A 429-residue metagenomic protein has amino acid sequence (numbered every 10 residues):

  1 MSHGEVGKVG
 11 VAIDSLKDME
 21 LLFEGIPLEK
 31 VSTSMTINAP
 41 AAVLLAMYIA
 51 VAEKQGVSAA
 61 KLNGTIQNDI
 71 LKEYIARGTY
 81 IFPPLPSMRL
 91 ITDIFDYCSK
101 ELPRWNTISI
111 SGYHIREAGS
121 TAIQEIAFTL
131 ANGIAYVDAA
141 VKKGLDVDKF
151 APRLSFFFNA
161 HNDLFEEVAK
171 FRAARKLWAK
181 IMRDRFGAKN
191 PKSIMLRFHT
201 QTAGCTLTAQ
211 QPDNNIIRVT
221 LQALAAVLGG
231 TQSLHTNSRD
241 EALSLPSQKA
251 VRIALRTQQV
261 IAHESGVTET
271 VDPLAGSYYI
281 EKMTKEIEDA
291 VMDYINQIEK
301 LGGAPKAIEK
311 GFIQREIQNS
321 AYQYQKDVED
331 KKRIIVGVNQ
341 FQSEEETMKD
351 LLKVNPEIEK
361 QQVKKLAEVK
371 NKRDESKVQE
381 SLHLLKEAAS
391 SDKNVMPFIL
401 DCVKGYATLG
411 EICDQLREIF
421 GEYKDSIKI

Functional and structural regions predicted by a protein language model:
M1-H161, E166-E167, R185, K192-H199 (+3 more regions): Catalytic alpha/beta active-site cores
G7-D14, T33-L44, K54, T79-L90 (+14 more regions): Catalytic cores of large soluble enzymes that bind and process phosphate-bearing ligands
K17, L45-A46, K176, R218 (+1 more regions): A generic alpha-helix surface/boundary motif
E20, A39-L44, I70-I75, H114-S120 (+13 more regions): Flexible loop/turn segments at secondary-structure boundaries
I26-E29, V51-S58, E73, I94-S111 (+14 more regions): Change "in soluble alpha/beta enzymes" to "in soluble alpha/beta proteins
K61, L90, L245, S426-I429: Catalytic or ion-translocation cores adjacent to nucleophile or general acid/base/metal-coordination motifs in diverse
A127-Y136, P152-G337: Active-site capping/gating regions of soluble enzymes
Q248, R256-Q259, H263-I429: Flexible, glycine-rich loop/tail regions that form catalytic "lids" or insertion modules at the edges of active sites
